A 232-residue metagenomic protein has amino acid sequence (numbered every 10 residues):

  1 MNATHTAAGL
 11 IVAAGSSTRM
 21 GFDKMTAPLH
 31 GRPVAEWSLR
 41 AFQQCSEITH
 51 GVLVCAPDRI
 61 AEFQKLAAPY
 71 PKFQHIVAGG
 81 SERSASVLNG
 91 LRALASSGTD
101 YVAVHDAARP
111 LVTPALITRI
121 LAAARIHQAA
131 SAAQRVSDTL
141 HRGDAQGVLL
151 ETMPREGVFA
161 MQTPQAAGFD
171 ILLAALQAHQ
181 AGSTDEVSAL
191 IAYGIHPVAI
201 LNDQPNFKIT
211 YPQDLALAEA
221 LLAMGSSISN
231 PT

Functional and structural regions predicted by a protein language model:
M1-A8, D185-V187, I191, Q204 (+1 more regions): SAM-dependent methyltransferases
N2-F63: N-terminal glycine-rich phosphate-binding loop and ensuing alpha1 helix
G9-I11, L53, V104, A129-A132: Structural beta-sheet core signal
I11, A35, G90, H105-D106 (+3 more regions): Residue-level signal for inorganic ion chemistry
L29, H141-D144, I209-T210: Short beta-strand-to-turn element immediately C-terminal to the catalytic PLP-Schiff-base lysine in fold type I
I48-V52, Q74, Q128-A129, P205-N206: Short active-site oxyanion
A68-Y101: Short phosphate-binding loop-to-helix
G98, L111-L201, T232: Conserved core of the sugar-phosphate nucleotidyltransferase
